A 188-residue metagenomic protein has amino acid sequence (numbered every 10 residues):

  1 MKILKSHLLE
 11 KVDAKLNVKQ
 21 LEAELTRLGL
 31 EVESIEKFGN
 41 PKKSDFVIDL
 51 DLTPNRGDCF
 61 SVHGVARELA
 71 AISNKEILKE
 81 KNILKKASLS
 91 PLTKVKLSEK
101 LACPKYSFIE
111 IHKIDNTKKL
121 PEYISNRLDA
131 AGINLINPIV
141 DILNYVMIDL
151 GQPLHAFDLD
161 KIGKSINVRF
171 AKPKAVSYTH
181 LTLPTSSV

Functional and structural regions predicted by a protein language model:
M1-L181: RNA/tRNA-interacting regions in translation and RNA-turnover enzymes
H180-V188: Single conserved hydrophobic/aromatic residue that forms the stacking wall/gate of nucleotide- or nucleobase-binding
